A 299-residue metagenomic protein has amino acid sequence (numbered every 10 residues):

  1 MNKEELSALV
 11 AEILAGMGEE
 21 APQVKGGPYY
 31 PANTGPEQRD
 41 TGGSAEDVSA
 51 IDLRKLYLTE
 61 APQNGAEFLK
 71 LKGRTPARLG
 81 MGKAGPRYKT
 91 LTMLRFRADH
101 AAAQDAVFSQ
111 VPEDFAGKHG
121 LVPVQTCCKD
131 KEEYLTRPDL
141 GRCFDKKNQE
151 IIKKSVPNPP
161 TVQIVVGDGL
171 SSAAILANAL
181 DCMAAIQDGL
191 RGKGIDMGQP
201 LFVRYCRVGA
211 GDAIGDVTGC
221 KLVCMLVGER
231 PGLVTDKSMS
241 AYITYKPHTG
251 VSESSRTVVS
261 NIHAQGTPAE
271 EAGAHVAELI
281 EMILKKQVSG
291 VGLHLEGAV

Functional and structural regions predicted by a protein language model:
M1-G42: Protein-protein interaction and targeting regions used for scaffolding, dimerization, and localization
P28-D139: Active-site loop/lid in soluble adenylation, ligation, and acyl-transfer enzymes
R95-V111, G117-G120, N178, A185-P200 (+2 more regions): Alpha/propeptide regions of enzymes that mature by internal proteolysis
C128-N158, V291: Short N-terminal or domain-adjacent regulatory/targeting segments
Q149-F202, C206-G209, D216: Internal active-site segments that recognize and position negatively charged phosphoryl groups and nucleotide moieties
D196-V227, L233, K237-P247: Phosphate/pyrophosphate-binding betaalpha-module
L226-V299: C-terminal functional extensions of proteins
